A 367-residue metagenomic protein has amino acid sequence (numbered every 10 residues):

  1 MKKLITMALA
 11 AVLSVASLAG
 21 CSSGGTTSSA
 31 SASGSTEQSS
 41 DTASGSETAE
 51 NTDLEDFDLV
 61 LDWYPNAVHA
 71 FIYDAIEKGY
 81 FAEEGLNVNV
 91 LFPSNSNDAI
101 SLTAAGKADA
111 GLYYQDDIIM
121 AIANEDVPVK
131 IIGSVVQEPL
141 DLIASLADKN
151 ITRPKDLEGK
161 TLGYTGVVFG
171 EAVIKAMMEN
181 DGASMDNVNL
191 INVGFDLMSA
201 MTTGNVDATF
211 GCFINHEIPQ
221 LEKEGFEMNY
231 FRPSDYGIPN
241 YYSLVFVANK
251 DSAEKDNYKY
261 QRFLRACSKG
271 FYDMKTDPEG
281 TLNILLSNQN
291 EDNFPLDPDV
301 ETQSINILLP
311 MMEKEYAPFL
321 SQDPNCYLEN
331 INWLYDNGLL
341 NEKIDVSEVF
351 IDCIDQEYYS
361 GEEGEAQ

Functional and structural regions predicted by a protein language model:
K2-G24: Sec-dependent N-terminal signal peptides of Gram-positive bacterial secreted proteins and lipoproteins
S17-L18, Y80, L339: Short hinge/loop at the helix->beta-strand junction immediately C-terminal to the helix-turn-helix recognition helix
L18-A43: Bacterial lipoprotein signal-peptidase II cleavage site
D41, G45-N192, S199-N215, F231: Short, glycine-/small- and polar/acidic-enriched structural segments that line small-molecule recognition paths
D116, D196-S199, N205-F294: Pocket-lining segment of extracytoplasmic ligand-binding domains
I131, L190, M274-I284, K343-V346: Surface-exposed patches in mature extracellular/periplasmic domains of secreted proteins
D256-L339: Secondary-structure end/capping motifs
N325-Q367: Conserved C-terminal helix/tail region of periplasmic/extracytoplasmic solute-binding proteins
